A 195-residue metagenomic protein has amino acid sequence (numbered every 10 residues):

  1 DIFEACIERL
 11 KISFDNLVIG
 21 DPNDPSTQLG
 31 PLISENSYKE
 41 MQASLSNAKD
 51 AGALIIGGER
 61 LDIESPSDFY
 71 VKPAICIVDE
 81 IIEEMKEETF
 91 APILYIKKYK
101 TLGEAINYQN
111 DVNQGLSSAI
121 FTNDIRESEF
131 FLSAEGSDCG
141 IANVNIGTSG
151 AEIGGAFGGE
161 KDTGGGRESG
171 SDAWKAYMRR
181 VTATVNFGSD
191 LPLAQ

Functional and structural regions predicted by a protein language model:
D1, P31-L32, S118-I120: Short cationic amphipathic helices and targeting signals
I2-F3, S37, T101, I125: Helix N-cap motif at beta-to-alpha junctions
I2-L29, A43-G58, I77-E84, A134-N143 (+1 more regions): Glycine/threonine-rich helix-loop capping motifs at alpha-helix boundaries
A5-C6, E40, E127-F130: Phosphate- and divalent-cation-binding pockets in alpha/beta enzyme and binding domains that engage nucleotide-derived
V18, I63, Y70-Q195: Conserved C-terminal structural/oligomerization subdomain of aldehyde/semialdehyde dehydrogenase
P31-Q42: Short beta-strand to alpha-helix junction loop
